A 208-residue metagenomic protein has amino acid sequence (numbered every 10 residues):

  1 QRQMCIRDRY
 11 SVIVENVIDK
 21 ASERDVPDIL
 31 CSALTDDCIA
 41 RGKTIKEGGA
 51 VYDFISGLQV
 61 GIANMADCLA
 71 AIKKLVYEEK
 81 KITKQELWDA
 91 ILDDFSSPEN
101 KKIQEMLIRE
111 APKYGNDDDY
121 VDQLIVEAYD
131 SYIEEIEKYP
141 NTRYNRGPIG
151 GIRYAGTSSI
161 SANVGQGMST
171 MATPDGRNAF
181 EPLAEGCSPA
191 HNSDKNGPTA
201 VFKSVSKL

Functional and structural regions predicted by a protein language model:
R2-I6: Short, small-residue-biased leader/transition segments that mark boundaries at the very start of proteins
R9-K20, D37, R41, C68-E79 (+2 more regions): Change "in soluble alpha/beta enzymes" to "in soluble alpha/beta proteins
V14-V26, R41-I55, V76, Y139-R143 (+2 more regions): Hydrophobic alpha-helical bundle architecture
I18-L30, G48-V60, I82, P98 (+3 more regions): Alpha-helix capping and helix-loop boundary segments enriched in small/acidic/polar residues
E23-C31, T35, E127-L208: Catalytic alpha/beta core of large soluble enzyme barrels
L30-K46, K102-I103: Active-site-adjacent bridging/hinge elements
T44-K73, P148-A172: Conserved phosphate/anionic-ligand binding catalytic regions in large, soluble enzymes, centered on
G61-N64, C68-L124: Extended, well-ordered alpha-helical scaffold/bundle regions in very large, multi-domain proteins
